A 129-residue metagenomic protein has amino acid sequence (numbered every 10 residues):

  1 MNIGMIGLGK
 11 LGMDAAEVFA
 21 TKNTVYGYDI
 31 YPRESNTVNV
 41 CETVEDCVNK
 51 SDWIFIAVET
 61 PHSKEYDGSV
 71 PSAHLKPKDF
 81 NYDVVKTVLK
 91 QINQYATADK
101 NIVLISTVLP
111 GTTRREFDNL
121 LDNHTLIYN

Functional and structural regions predicted by a protein language model:
M1-N49, W53-F55: NAD(P)+-binding Rossmann beta1-loop-alpha1 motif at the extreme N-terminus of oxidoreductases
V58-E59: Conserved NAD(P)H cofactor-binding loop of Rossmann-fold oxidoreductase domains
H62-N129: Rossmann-like NAD(P)(H) cofactor-binding subdomain of soluble oxidoreductases
